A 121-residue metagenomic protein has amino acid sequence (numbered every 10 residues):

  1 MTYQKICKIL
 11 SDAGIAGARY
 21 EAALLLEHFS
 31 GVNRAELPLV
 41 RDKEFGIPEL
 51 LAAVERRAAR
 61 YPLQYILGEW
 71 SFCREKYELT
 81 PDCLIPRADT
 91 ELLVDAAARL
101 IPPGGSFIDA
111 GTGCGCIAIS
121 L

Functional and structural regions predicted by a protein language model:
M1-K43: Non-catalytic accessory regions of SAM-dependent methyltransferases
T2, A18-R19, E49, P86 (+2 more regions): Generic hydrophobic secondary-structure packing signal
Y3, A22, L50, R60-L63 (+2 more regions): A general structural signal for well-ordered alpha-helical segments in protein cores
C7, C73, C83, C114-C116: Generic recognition of cysteine residues
R19-Y20, I66, G111: Non-catalytic, surface-exposed connector residues within folded enzymatic/regulatory domains
E27-R99: Conserved AdoMet
I85-L121: Conserved SAM/SAH cofactor-binding pocket of Class I
